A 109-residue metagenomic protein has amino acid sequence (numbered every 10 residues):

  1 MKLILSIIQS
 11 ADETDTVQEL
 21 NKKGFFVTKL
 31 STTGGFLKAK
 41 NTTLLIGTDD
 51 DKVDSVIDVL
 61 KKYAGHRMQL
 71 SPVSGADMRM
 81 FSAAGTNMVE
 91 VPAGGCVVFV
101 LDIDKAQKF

Functional and structural regions predicted by a protein language model:
M1-F109: Positively charged, small/polar-rich N-terminal and surface patches that mediate targeting and assembly and bind
